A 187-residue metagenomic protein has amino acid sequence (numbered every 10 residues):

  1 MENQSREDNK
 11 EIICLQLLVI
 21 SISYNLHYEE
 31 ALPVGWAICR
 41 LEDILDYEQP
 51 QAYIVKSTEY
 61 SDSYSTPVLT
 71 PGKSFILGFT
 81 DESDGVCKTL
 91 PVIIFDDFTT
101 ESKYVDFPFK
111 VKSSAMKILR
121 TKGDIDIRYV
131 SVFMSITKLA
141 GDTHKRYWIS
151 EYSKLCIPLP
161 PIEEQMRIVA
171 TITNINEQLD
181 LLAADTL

Functional and structural regions predicted by a protein language model:
M1-I13: Extended, domain-scale alpha-helical bundle/helix-rich regions
S5, D97, P161: Flexible glycine-/small-residue-rich
E11-A52, D62-S74, P158-L187: Non-catalytic DNA-recognition/assembly elements of restriction-modification systems
L26, E42-L90, E101, F107 (+1 more regions): Sequence-specific dsDNA recognition surfaces
V34-A37, Y64-P67, P91, A115-K117 (+1 more regions): Structural beta-strand/beta-sheet cores of well-ordered domains, especially the beta-sheet scaffolds that support
R40-D43, F98-L159: Basic, amphipathic alpha-helical recognition segments used for DNA target recognition
T70-K73, F95-D97, R120-T121: Pocket-edge structural micro-motifs
L77, R128, M166: Alpha-helical elements of the RecA-like P-loop NTPase motor core of helicases
